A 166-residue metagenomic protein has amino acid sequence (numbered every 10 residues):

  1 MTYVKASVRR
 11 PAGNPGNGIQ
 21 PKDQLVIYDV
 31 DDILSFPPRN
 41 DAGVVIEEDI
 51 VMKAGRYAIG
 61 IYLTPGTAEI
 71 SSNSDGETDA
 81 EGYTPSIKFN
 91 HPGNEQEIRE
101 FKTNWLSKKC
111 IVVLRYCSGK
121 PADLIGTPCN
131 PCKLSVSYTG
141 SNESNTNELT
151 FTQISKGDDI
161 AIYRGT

Functional and structural regions predicted by a protein language model:
M1-R9, Y163-T166: Intrinsically disordered, low-complexity terminal/linker regions enriched in Pro/Ser/Gly and acidic residues
A6-S86, C129-N142: Solvent-exposed edge beta-strands and adjacent loop segments that serve as assembly or binding interfaces
L63-T67, P85, H91-E95, Y116-S118: Generic secondary-structure microfeatures
S74-Q96, E143-D158: Oligomerization/assembly interface segments of phage tail-like spikes and tubes
N90, V113-R115, G126, T152: Residues in well-ordered beta-strands of folded domains
E97-F101, A161-I162: Active-site-adjacent loop/helix micro-motif of nuclease/hydrolase catalytic cores
R99-L124: Short, acidic/charged, Gly/Pro-enriched secondary-structure junctions
L124-T166: Mixed-charge, glycine-accented linear interaction segment located at domain edges/termini
